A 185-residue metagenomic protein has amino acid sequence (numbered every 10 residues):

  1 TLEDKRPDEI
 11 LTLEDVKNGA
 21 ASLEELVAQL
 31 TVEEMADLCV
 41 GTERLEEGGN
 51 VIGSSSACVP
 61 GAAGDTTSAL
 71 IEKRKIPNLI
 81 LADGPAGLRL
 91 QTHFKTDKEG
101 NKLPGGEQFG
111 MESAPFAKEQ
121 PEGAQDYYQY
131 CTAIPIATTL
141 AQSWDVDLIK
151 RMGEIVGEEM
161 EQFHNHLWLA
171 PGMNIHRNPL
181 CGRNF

Functional and structural regions predicted by a protein language model:
T1-F185: Glycoside hydrolase catalytic-domain context in secreted enzymes
